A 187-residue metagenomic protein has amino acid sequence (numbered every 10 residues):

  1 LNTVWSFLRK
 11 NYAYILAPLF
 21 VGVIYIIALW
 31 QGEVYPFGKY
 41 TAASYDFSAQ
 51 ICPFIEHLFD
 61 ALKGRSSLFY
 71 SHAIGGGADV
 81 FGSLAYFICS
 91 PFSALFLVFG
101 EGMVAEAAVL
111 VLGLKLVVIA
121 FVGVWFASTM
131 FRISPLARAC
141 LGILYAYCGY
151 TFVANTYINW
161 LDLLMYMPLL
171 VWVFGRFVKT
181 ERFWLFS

Functional and structural regions predicted by a protein language model:
L1-G32: Start-transfer (signal-anchor) and selected internal transmembrane alpha helices of multi-pass inner/ER membrane
I15-L19, L110, A139-I143, W184-S187: Hydrophobic alpha-helical transmembrane segments
G22-A120, I143-M165: Membrane-interface coil-to-helix junctions
S93, F121-W125, W172: Transmembrane alpha-helix boundary and packing residues in multipass membrane permease domains and related
L97, S128-T129, R176: Transmembrane helix-loop junction
V124-A146: Transmembrane-helix signature of polytopic, membrane-embedded enzymes that assemble or transfer cell-envelope glycans
L170-L185: Membrane-interface transmembrane helices that cradle and orient dolichyl/undecaprenyl
